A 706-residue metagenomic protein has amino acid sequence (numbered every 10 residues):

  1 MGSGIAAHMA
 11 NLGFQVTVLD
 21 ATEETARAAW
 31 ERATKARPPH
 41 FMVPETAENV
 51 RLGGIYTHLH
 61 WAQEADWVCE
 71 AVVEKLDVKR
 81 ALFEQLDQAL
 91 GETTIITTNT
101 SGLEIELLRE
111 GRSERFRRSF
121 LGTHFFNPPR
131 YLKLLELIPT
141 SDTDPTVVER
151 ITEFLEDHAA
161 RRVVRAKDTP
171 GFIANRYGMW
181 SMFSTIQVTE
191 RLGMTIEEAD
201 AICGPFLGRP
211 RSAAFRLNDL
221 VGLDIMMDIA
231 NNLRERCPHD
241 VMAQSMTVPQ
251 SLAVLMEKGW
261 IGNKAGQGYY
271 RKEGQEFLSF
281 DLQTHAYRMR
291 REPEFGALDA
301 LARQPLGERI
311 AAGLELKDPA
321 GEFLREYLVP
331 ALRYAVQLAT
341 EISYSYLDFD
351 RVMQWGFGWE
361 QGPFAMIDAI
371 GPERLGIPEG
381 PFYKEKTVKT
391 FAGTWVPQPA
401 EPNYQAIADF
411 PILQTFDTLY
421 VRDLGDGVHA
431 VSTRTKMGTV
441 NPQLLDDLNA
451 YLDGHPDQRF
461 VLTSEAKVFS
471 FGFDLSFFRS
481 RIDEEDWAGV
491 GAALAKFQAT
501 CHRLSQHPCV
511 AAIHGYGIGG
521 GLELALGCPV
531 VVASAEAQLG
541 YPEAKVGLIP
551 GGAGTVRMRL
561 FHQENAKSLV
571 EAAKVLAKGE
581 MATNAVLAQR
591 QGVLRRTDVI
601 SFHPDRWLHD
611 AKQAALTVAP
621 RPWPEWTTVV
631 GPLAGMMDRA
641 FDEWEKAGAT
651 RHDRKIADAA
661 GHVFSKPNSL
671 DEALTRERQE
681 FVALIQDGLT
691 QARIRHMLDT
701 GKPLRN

Functional and structural regions predicted by a protein language model:
G2-F460, E465-K467, L475-Q506, H514-I518 (+3 more regions): N-terminal glycine-rich phosphate-binding loop for ADP-containing cofactors
V510: Metal-dependent active-site segment of extracytoplasmic phospho-/sulfohydrolases and closely related
